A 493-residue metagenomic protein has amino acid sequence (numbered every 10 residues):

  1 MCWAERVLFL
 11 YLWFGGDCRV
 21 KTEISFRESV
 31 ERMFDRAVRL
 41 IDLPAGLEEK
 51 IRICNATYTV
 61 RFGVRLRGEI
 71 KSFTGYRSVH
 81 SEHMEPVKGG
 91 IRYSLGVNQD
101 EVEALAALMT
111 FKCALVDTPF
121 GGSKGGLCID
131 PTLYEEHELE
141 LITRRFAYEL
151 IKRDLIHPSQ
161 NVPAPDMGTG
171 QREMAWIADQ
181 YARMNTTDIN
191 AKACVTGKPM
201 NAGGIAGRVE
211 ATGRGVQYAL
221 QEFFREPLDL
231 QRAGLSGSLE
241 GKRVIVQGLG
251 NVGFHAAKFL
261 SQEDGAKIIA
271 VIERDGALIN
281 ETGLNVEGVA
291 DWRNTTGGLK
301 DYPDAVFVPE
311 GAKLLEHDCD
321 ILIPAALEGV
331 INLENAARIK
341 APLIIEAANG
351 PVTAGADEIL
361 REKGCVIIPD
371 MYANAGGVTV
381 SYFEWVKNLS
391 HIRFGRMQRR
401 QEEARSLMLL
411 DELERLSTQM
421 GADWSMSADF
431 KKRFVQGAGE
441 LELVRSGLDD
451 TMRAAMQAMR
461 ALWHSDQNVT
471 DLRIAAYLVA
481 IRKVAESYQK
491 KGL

Functional and structural regions predicted by a protein language model:
R19-A211, Q217-A219, F223-F224, A373 (+3 more regions): N-terminal ligand-binding/catalytic initiation module
K21-S25, F223-F224, A337, P342-L493: Adenosine-phosphate binding glycine-rich loop
S25, S29-R32, N55, V97-D100 (+18 more regions): Conserved active-site and cofactor/substrate-binding residues in soluble primary-metabolism enzymes
A104, D188-I189, A270-E273, I323-P324 (+2 more regions): General beta-strand structural signal in soluble alpha/beta enzymes
G207-E316: Glycine-rich phosphate/diphosphate-binding loop of Rossmann-like nucleotide-binding domains
G276-I367: Rossmann-like adenosine-cofactor binding region
